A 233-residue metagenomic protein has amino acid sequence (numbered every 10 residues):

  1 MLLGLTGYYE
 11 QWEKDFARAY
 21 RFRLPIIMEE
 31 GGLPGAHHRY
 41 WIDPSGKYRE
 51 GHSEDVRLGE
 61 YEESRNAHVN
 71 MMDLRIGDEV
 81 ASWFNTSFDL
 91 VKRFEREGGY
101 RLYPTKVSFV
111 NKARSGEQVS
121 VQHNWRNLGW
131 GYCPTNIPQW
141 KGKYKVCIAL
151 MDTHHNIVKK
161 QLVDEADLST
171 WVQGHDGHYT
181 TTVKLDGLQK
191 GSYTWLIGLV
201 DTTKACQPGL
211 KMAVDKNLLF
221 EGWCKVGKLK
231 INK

Functional and structural regions predicted by a protein language model:
M1-D78: Catalytic-core regions of glycoside hydrolase
E54, T86-D89, W140, Y179: Generic, low-specificity signal for short hydrophobic/alpha-helical stretches with a mild N-terminal bias, encompassing
V56-V110: Catalytic cores of secreted or luminal carbohydrate-active enzymes
E95-K233: Extracellular/luminal regions of secreted and cell-surface proteins that mediate adhesion/ECM remodeling
